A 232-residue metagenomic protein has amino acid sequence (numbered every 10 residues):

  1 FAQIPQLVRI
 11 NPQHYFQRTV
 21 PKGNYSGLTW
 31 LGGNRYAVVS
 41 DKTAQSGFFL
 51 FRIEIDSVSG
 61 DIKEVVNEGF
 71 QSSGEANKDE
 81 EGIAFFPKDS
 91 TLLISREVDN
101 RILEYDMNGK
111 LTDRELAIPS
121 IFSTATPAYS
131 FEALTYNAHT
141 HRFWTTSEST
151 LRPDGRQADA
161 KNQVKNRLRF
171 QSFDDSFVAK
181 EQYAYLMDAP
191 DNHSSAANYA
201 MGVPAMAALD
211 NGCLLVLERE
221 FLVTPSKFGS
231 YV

Functional and structural regions predicted by a protein language model:
F1-V232: Sequence/structural signature of beta-propeller domains
